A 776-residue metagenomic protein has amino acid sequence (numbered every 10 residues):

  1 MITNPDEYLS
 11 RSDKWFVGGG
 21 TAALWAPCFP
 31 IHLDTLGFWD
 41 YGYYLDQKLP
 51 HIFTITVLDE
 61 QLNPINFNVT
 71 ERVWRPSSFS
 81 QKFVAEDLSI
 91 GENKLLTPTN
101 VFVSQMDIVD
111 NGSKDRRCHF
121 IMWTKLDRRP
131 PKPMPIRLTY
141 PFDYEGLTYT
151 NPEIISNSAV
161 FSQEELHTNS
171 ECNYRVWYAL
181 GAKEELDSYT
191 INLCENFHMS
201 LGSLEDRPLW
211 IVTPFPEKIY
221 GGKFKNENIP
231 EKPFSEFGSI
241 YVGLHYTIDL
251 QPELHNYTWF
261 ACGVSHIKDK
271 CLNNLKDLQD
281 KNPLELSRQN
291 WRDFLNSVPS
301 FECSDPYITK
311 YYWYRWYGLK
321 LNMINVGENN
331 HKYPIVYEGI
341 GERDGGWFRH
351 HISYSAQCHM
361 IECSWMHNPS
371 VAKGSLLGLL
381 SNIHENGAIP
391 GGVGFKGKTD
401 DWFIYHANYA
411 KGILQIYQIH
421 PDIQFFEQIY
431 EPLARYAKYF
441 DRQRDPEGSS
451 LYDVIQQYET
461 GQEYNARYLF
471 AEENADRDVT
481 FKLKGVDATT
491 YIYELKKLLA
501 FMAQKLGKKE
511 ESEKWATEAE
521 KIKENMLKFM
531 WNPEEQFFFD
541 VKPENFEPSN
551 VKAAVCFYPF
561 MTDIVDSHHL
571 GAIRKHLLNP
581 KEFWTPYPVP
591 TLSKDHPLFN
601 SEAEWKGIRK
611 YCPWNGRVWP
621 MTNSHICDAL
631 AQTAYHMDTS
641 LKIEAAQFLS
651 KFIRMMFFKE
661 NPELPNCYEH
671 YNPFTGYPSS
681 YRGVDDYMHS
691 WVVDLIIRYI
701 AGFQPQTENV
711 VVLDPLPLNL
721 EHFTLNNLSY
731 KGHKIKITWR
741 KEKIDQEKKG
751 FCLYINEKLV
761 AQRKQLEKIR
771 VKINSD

Functional and structural regions predicted by a protein language model:
M1-S304, Q632-H636, V684-M688, G702-D776: Terminal accessory carbohydrate-recognition/targeting modules of carbohydrate-active enzymes
N93, Q105-V109, H119-K125, L138 (+17 more regions): Short, well-ordered alpha-helical packing segments
C194, R207, C303-H331, C363-M366 (+11 more regions): Active-site acid/base region of carbohydrate-active enzymes
P233-Y241, L286-A434, F539, P548-T562 (+3 more regions): Substrate-binding groove/exosite segments of carbohydrate-active enzymes
Q251-K276, D280, D344-G345, N386-N408 (+6 more regions): The feature captures the catalytic groove of carbohydrate-active enzymes
L506-P543, A572-K734: Non-catalytic carbohydrate-binding regions of carbohydrate-active enzymes
